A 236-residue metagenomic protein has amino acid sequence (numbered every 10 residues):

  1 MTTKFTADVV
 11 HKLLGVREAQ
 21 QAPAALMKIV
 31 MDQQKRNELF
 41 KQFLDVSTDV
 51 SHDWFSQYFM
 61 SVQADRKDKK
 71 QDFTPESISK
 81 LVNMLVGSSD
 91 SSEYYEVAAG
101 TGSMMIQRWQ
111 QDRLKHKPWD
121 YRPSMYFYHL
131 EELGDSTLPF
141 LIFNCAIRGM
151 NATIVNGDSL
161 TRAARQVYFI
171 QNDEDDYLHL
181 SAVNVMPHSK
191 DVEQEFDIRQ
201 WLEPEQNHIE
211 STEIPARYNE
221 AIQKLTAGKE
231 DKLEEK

Functional and structural regions predicted by a protein language model:
M1-K236: Class I S-adenosyl-L-methionine-dependent methyltransferase catalytic core
